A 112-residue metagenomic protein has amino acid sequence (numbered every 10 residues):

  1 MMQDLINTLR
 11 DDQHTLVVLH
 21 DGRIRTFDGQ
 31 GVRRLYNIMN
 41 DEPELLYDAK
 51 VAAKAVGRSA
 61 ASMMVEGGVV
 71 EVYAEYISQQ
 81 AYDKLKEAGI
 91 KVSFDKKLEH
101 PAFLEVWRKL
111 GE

Functional and structural regions predicted by a protein language model:
M1-E75, K97-A102, V106-E112: Conserved mixed alpha/beta catalytic, RNA-binding, or beta-rich assembly cores of soluble enzyme, regulatory
S78: Conserved SAM/SAH-binding beta-strand->alpha-helix loop
A81-H100: Short acidic, glycine/proline-enriched helix-loop-strand junctions
